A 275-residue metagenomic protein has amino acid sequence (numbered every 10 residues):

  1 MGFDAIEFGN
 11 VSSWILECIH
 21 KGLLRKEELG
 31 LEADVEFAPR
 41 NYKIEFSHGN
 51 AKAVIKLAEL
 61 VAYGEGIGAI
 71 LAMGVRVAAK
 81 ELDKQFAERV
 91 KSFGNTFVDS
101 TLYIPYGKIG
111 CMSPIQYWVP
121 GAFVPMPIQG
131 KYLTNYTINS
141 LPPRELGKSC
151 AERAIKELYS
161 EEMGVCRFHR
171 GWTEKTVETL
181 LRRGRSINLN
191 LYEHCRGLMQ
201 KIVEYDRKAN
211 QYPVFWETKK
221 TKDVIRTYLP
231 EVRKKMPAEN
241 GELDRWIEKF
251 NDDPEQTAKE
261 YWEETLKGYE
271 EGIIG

Functional and structural regions predicted by a protein language model:
M1-G275: Extended C-terminal regions of large enzymes
